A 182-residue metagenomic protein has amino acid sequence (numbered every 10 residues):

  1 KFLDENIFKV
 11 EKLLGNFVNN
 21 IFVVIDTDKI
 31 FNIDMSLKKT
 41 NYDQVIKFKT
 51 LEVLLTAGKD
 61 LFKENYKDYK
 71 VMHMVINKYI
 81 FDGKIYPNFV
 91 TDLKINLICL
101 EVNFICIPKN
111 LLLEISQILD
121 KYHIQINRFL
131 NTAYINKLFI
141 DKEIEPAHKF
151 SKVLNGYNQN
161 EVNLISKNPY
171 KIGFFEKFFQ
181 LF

Functional and structural regions predicted by a protein language model:
K1-F17, T27-F182: Nucleotide/phosphate-binding catalytic cleft detector across ATP-hydrolyzing and phosphate-transferring enzymes
